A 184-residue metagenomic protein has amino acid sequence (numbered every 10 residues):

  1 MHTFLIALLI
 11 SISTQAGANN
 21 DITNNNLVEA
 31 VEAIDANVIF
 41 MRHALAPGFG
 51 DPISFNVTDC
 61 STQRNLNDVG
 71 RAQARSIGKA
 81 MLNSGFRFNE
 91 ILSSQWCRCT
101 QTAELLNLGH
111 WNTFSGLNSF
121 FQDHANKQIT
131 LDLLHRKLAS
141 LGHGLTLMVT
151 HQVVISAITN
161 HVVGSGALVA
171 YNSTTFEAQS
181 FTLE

Functional and structural regions predicted by a protein language model:
M1-A7: Sec-dependent signal peptide recognition, specifically the positively charged N-region followed immediately by
S11-Q15: N-terminal signal peptide c-region/cleavage motif recognized by signal peptidases
N19-Q122, H161-E184: Active-site-proximal alpha-helix that buttresses catalytic centers in soluble enzyme cores
A36-I39, G144-T150: Generic beta-sheet signal
S84-F86, S140-G144: Glycine-rich phosphate-binding loop signature in dinucleotide/nucleotide-binding domains
F114-F120, H124-K127, L131, H135-L138: All-alpha RGS (Regulator of G-protein Signaling) helical domain and cognate RGS-like helical scaffolds
